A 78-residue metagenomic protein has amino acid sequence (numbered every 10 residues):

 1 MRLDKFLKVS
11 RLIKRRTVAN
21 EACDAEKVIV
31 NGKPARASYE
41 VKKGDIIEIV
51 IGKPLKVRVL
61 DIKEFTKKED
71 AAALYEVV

Functional and structural regions predicted by a protein language model:
M1-E40: A basic, amphipathic helix-loop patch mediating RNA/tRNA/ribosome contacts
P54-V78: C-terminal structural segments of small proteins and small subunits
